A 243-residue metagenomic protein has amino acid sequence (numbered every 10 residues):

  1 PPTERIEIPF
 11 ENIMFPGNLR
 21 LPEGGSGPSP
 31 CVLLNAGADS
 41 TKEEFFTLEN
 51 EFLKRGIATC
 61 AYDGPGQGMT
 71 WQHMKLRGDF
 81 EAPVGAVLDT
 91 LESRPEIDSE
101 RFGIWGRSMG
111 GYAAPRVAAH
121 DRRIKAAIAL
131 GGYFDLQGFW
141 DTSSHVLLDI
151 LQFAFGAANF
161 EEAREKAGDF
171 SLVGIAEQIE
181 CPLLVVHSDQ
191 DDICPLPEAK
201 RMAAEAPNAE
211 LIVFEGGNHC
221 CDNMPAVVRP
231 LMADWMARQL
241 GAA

Functional and structural regions predicted by a protein language model:
P1-S26: N-terminal cap/lid segment of alpha/beta-hydrolase-fold proteins
P28-G37: Short beta-strand element of the alpha/beta-hydrolase
E44, E51, M74-E100, R116: Alpha/beta-hydrolase active-site loop
R116-E165, C181: Hydrolase active-site cap/lid region
I179-E180, V185-H187, D191: Short beta-strand/loop motif that positions the catalytic acidic residue of the alpha/beta-hydrolase fold
D192-E198: Conserved alpha/beta-hydrolase "acid-adjacent" motif
A203-C220: Catalytic histidine neighborhood in serine/cysteine hydrolases with alpha/beta-hydrolase-type architecture
G217-R229: Catalytic histidine-centered segment of alpha/beta-hydrolase-like enzymes
